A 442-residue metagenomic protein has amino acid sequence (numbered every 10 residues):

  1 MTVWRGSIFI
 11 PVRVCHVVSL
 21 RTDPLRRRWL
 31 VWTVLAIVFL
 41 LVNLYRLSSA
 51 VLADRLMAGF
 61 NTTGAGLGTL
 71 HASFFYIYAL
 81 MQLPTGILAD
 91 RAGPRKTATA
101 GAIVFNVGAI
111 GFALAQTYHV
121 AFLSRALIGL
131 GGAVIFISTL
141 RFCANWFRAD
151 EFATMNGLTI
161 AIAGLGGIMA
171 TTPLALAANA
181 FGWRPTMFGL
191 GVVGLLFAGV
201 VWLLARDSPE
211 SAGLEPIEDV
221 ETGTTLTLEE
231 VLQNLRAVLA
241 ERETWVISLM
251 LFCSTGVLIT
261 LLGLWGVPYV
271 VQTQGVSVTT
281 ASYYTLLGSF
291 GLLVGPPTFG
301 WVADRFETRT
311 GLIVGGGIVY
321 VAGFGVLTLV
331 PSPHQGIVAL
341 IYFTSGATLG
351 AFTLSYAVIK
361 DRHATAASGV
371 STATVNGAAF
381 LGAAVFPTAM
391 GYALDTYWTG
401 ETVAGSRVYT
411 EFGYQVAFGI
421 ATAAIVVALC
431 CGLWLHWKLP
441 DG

Functional and structural regions predicted by a protein language model:
S19-P24, R206-S248, Q272: Juxtamembrane intracellular "pre-TM" segments in multi-pass secondary transporters
Y45, N61, G93, L114-V120 (+4 more regions): Helix-breaking motifs and short loop linkers at transmembrane-helix boundaries and internal kinks in secondary membrane
S49-A50, L239-P297, P387-G391: Extracytoplasmic gate region of multi-pass secondary transporters
L80-H119: Conserved MFS/SLC helix-loop-helix module at the cytosolic interface between two early adjacent transmembrane helices
L83-G93, P296-T308: Helix-to-loop junctions at the C-terminal end of transmembrane segments in multipass secondary transporters
G108, H119-L127, G336-T344: Paired small-residue
F122-L165: Cytoplasmic helix-loop-helix junction between adjacent transmembrane helices in 12-TM secondary transporters
L158-A212: Helix-loop-helix hairpin linking two adjacent transmembrane segments in secondary transporters
